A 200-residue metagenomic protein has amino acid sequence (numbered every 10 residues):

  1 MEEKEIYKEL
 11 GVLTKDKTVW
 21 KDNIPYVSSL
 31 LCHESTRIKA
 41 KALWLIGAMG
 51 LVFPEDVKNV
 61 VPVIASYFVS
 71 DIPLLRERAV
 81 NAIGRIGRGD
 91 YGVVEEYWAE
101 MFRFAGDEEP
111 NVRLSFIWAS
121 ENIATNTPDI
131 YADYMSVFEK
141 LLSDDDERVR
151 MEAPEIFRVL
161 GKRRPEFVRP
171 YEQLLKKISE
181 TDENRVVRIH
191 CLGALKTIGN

Functional and structural regions predicted by a protein language model:
M1-F53, L192, K196: N-terminal alpha-helical scaffold/docking segments in eukaryotic complex subunits
E3-K4, T36-R37, P73-L74, E108-N111 (+2 more regions): Alpha-helix N-cap/helix-start positions at coil->helix boundaries
G11, G47-A48, G84-R85, E121-N122 (+2 more regions): Structural signature of alpha-helical solenoid repeat scaffolds
W20-D22, E55-V63, G92-E100, D129-V137 (+1 more regions): Short sequence/structural elements of tandem HEAT/ARM alpha-solenoid repeats
Y26-E34, V60-D71, E100-E108, V137-D145 (+1 more regions): Alpha-solenoid HEAT/Armadillo-like helical repeat scaffolds in large eukaryotic proteins
K41, L45, R78, S115 (+4 more regions): Alpha-solenoid helical repeat scaffolds
L51-V52, R88-G92, T125-D129, K162-E166 (+1 more regions): Alpha-solenoid helical repeat scaffolds
E172, K176-N200: Eukaryotic acidic, Ser/Thr-rich intrinsically disordered low-complexity regions
